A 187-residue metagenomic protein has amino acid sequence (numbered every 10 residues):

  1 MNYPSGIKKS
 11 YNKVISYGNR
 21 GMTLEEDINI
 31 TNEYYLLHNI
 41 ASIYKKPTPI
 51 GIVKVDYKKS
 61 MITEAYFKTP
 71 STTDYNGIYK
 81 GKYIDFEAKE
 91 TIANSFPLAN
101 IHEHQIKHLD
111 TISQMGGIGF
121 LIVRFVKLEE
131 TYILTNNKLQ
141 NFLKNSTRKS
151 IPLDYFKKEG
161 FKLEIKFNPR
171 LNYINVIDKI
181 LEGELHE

Functional and structural regions predicted by a protein language model:
N2-I62, Y66: Acidic-basic catalytic patches of nuclease active cores, encompassing PD-(D/E)XK and other metal-cofactor nuclease
N2-Y11, I15, R20, K157-E187: Charged phosphate-binding loop/patch that engages nucleotide di/tri-phosphates or the phosphate backbone of nucleic
I52-K54, A93-F96, E129: Short, solvent-exposed loop/turn segments at secondary-structure junctions
K68-T72, G81-Y83, Q114-G116: Short connector loops at helix/strand junctions that flank enzyme active sites, especially segments positioning acidic
D74-A93: Conserved catalytic cores of phosphodiester-cleaving nucleases, focusing on short active-site segments
K89-M115: Mg2+/Mn2+-dependent nuclease catalytic core
D110-Q140: Nucleic-acid nuclease catalytic cores
L134-Y155: Short, electropositive alpha-helical surface patch
